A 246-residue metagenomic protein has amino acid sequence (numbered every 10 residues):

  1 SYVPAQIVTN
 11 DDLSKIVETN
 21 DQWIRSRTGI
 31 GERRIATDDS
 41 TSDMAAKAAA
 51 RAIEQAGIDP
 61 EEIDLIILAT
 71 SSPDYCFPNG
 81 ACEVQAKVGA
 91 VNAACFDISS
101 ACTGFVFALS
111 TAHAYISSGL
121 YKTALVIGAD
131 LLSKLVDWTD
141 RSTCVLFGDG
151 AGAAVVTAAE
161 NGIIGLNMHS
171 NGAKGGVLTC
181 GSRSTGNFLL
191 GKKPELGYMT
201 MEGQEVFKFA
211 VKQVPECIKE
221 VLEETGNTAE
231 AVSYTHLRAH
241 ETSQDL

Functional and structural regions predicted by a protein language model:
S1-D38, D140-K208, K212, E216: Condensing-enzyme catalytic core mediating Claisen C-C bond formation in acyl metabolism
W23-R27, G31-D43, S71-A124: Conserved catalytic cysteine-centered active-site region of acyl-thioester-dependent Claisen-condensing enzymes
A48-I63, C217-A231: Phosphate/pyrophosphate-binding loops at sites that engage ATP/ADP/AMP, CoA/4′-phosphopantetheine, polyphosphate
D59-L65, N92-A94, K122-A124, T228-S233: Short acidic capping loops at alpha-helix termini that bridge into adjacent secondary structure
A69, S99, A124-D130, V156 (+1 more regions): Short beta-strand segments
S117-A151: Flexible, glycine-rich active-site loops centered on histidine and acidic residues that chelate a metal or position
T235-T242: Conserved small/polar residues in nucleotide/adenosyl-binding loops
